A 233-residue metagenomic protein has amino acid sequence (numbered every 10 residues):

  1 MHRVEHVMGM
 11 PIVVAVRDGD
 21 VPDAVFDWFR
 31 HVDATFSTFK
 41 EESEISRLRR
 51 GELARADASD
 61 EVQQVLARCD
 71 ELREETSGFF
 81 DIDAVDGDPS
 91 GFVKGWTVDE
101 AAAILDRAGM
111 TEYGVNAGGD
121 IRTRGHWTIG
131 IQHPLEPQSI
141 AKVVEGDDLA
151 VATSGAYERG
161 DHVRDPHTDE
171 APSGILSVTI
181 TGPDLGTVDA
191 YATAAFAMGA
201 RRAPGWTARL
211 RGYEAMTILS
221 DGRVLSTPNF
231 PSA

Functional and structural regions predicted by a protein language model:
M1-A233: Mature catalytic core of soluble alpha/beta enzymes
